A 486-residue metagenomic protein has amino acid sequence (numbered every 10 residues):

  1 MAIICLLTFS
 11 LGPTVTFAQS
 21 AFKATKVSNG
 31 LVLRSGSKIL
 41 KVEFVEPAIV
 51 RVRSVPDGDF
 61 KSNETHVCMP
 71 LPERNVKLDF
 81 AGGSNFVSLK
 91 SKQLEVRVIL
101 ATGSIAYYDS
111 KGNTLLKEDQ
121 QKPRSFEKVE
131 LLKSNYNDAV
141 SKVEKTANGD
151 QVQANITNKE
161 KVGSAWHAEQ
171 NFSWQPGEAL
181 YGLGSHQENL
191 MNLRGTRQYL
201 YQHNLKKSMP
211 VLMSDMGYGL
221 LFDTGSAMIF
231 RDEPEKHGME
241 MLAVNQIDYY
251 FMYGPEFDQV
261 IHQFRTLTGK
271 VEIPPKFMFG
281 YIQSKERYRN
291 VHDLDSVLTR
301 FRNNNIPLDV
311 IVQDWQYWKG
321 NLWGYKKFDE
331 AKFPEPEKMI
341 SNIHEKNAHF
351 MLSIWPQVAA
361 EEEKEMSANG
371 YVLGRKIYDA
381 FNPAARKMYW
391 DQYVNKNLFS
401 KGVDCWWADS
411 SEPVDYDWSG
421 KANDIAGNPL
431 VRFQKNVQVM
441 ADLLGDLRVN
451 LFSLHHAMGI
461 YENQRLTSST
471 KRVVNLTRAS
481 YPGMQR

Functional and structural regions predicted by a protein language model:
M1-F22: Bacterial Sec-dependent N-terminal signal peptides
Q19-A24, S28, E43-S88, S125-K128: A low-complexity, Ser/Thr/Gly/Pro-enriched, surface-exposed linker/loop concept that marks segments flanking
K23, I39-K41, K77-D79, E95-R97 (+1 more regions): Short, surface-exposed charged micro-motifs
R34, Q202-L205, A243, S469 (+1 more regions): A short catalytic or substrate-binding loop motif that flags glycine-/basic-rich loops and adjacent residues that bind
K38, V45-P47, V55-D57, K92-L94 (+15 more regions): An acidic- and aromatic-residue-enriched active-site/binding cleft used to recognize and process polar
G82-P275, K285-E286, V291, L298-N303 (+1 more regions): Catalytic and substrate-binding clefts that recognize carbohydrates or anionic sugar/phosphate headgroups
K117, P307-R486: Aromatic- and carboxylate-enriched substrate-binding clefts and catalytic-loop regions of carbohydrate-active enzymes
E272-S284, N369-G374: N-terminal small/glycine-rich loop or linker at the start of catalytic domains across soluble metabolic enzymes
